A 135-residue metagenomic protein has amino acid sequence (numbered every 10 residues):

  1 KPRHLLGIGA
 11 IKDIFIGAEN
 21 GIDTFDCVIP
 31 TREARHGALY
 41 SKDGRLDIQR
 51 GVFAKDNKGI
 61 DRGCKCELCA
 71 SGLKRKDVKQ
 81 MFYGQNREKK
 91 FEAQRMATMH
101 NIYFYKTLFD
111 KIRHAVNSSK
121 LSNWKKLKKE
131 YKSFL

Functional and structural regions predicted by a protein language model:
K1-I60: Glycine-rich phosphate/ribose-binding loops and adjacent secondary-structure elements that form binding surfaces
D61-L135: C-terminal extensions of enzymes
